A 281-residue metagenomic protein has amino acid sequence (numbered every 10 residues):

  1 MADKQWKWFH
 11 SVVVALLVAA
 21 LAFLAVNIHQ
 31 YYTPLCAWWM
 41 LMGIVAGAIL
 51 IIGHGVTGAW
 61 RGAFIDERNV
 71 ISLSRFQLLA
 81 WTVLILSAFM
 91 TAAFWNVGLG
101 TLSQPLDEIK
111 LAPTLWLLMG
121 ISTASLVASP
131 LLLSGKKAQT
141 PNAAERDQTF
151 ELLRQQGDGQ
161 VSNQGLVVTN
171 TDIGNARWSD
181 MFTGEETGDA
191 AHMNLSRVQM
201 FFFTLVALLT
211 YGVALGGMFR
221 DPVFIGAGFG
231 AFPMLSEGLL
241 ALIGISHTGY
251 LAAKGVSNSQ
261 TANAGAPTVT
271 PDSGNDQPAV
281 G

Functional and structural regions predicted by a protein language model:
M1-D3, I121-D189, I243-G281: Membrane-proximal cytosolic segments adjacent to transmembrane helices
M1-V13, N69-V83, Q160-A207: Loop-to-transmembrane boundary segments
Q5-L73, T114, M218, S259: An N-terminus-focused feature that recognizes amino-terminal "leader" regions
A15-L21, I44-G47, R75-A93, G120-T123 (+2 more regions): Hydrophobic alpha-helical transmembrane segments of multi-pass integral membrane proteins
A20-Q30, A88-L102, L208-F229: Juxtamembrane "helix exit" motif at the C-terminal ends of alpha-helical transmembrane segments in multi-pass membrane
Y31-G43, L106-M119, A227-I243: Hydrophobic alpha-helical transmembrane segments
Y32, I52-F64, A93-L111, S125-A144 (+3 more regions): Juxtamembrane/interface segments at transmembrane-helix termini
E186-V198, G217, F224-G228, P233-S236 (+1 more regions): Hydrophobic alpha-helical transmembrane segments and adjacent short intramembrane/lumenal linkers of inner/organellar
